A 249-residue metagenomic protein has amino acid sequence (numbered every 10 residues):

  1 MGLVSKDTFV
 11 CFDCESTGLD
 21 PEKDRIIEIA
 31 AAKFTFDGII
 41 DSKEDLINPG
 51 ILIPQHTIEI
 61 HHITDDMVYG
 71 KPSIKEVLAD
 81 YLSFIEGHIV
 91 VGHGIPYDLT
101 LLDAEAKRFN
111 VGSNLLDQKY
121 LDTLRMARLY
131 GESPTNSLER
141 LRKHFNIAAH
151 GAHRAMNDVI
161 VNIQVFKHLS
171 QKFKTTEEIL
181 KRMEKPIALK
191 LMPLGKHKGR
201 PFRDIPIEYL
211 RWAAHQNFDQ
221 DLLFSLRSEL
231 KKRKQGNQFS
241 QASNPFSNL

Functional and structural regions predicted by a protein language model:
M1-Q118, G131-H153: Conserved non-catalytic scaffold segment of RNase H-like nuclease domains
M1-V4, K167-L249: Acidic two-metal-ion nuclease catalytic site recognized across multiple nuclease folds, prominently DnaQ/RNase D-T
Q55, E59, S83, A104 (+8 more regions): Charged/polar, solvent-exposed surface patches and flexible loops
P72-K75, A152-V161, R227-L230: Short linear loop/turn motifs
I89-A106, M126-K198: Acidic, Mg2+-coordinating catalytic module of metal-dependent nucleases/exonucleases that use a two-metal-ion mechanism
